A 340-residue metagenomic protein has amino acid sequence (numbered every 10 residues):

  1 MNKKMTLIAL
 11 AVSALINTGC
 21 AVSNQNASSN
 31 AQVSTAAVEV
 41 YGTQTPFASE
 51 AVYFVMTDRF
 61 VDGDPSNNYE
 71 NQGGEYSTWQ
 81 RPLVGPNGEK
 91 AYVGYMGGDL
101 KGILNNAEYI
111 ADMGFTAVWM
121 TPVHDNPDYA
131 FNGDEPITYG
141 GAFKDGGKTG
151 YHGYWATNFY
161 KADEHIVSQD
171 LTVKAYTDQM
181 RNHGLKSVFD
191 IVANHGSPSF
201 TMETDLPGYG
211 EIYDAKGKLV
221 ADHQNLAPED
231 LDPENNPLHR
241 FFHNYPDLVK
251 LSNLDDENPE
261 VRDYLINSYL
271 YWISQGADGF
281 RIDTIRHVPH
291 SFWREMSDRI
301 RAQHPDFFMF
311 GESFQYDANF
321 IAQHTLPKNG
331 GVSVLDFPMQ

Functional and structural regions predicted by a protein language model:
M1-L7: Bacterial N-terminal signal peptides that target proteins for export
N17-G19: C-terminal motif of bacterial Sec signal peptides marking the signal peptidase cleavage site
V22-K186: N-terminal structural segment of carbohydrate-active enzymes
S34, T177-Q179, H195, N267-Q340: Active-site-proximal helices and loops of the catalytic beta/alpha 8
A51-Y53, V118-M120, S187-F189, F280 (+2 more regions): Hydrophobic faces of well-ordered beta-strands that scaffold small-molecule active sites in alpha/beta enzyme cores
R59, W119-A130, D190-F200, I285-P289 (+1 more regions): Short, solvent-exposed turn/loop segments enriched in Gly/Ser/Thr/Pro and often Arg
Y69-E75, N126-Y154, A193-R240, D298 (+1 more regions): Aromatic- and acidic-residue-enriched segments that line the glycan-binding/catalytic groove of carbohydrate-active
G217, P233-I266, Y271-Q275, I285: Active-site-adjacent "subsite" loops/lids of carbohydrate-active enzymes
